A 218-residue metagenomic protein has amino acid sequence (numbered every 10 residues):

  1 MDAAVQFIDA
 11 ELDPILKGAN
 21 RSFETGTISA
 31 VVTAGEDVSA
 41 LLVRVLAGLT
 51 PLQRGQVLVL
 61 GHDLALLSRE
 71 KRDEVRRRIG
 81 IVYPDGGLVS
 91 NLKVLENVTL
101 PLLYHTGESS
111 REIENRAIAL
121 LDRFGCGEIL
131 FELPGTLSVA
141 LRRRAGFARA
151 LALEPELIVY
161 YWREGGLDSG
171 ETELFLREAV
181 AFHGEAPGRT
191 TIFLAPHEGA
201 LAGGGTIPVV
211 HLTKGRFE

Functional and structural regions predicted by a protein language model:
A47: Helix-to-loop junction immediately C-terminal to a conserved catalytic motif
G55-A65, Y161: Conserved ABC transporter NBD signature motif
L64-G80: ABC ATPase NBD coupling module
L92-Y104: Q-loop/switch helix immediately C-terminal to the Walker
E112-I129: Conserved ABC ATPase "signature" region
L133-L137, L141: Conserved ABC ATPase signature
F147: Hydrophobic anchor residue at the start of the ABC signature
